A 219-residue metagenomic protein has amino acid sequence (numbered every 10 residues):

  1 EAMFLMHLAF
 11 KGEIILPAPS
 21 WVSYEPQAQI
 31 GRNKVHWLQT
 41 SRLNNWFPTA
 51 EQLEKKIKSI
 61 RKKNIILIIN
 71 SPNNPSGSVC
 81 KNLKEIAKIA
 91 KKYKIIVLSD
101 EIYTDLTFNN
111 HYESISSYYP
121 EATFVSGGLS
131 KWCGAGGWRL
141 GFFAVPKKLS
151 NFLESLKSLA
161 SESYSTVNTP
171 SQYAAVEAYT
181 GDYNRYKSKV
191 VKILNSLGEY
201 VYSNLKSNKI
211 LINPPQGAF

Functional and structural regions predicted by a protein language model:
F4-I69: PLP-dependent aminotransferase-like
G31, K92-Y93, N208: Helix C-cap/helix->beta junction micro-motif
S41-N110: Active-site phosphate-binding strand-loop segment of PLP-dependent enzymes
S117-E154: Active-site PLP attachment segment
V145-S171: Active-site C-terminal subdomain of aminotransferase-like
K147-S150, T169-K189: Amphipathic alpha-helix from the class-I
V176, V191-Y202, L211-F219: Conserved glycine-rich beta-strand-loop-beta hairpin in the small C-terminal domain of fold type I
